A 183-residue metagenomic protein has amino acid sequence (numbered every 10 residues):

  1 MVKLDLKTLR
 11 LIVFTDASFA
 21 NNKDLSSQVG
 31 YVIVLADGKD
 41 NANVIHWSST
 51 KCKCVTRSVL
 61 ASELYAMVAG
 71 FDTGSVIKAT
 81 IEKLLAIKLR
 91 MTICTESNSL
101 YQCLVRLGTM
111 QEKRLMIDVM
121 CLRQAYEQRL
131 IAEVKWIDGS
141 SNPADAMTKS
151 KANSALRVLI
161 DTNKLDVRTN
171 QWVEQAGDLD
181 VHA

Functional and structural regions predicted by a protein language model:
M1-K7, E82-L85: A short acidic-Thr-Gly-centered motif at the start of a beta-strand
V2-D5, K23, Q124-Y126: A general structural signal for short secondary-structure junctions and capping/turn motifs
T8-D24: Two-metal-ion RNase H-like nuclease active-site motif
L9-R10, S27-I33: Short glycine-rich loop/turn motifs
A17, N21, K39, S99 (+1 more regions): Short loop/turn segments at secondary-structure transitions that flank enzyme active sites
D24, N41-H46, K78-A79, C103: Extended hydrophobic-aromatic, low-complexity segments
V34-Y65: A short, polar/acidic, helix/strand-boundary loop motif
K53-A183: RNase H-like nuclease module associated with reverse transcription
